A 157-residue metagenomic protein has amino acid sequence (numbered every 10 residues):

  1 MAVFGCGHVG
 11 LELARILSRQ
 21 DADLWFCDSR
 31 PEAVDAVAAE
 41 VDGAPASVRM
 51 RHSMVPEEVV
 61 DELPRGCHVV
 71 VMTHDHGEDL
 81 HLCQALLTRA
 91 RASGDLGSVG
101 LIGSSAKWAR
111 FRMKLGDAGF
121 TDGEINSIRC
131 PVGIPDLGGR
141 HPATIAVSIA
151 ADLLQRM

Functional and structural regions predicted by a protein language model:
M1-P64, M72, H81-L82, G94: Hydrophobic, well-ordered beta-alpha structural blocks that scaffold small-molecule cofactor pockets
V3-H8, S98-L101, P131: Short glycine/serine/threonine-biased micro-segments
V41, A90, L115, G119: Conserved hydrophobic residues forming the short capping helix/wall of the S-adenosyl-L-methionine
H68, T73, C83-K114: ADP-ribose/adenylate-binding Rossmann-like module
G77-D79: Short glycine-rich, flexible loops that bind phosphorylated cofactors or substrates
I102-M157: Adenosine-phosphate binding glycine-rich loop
